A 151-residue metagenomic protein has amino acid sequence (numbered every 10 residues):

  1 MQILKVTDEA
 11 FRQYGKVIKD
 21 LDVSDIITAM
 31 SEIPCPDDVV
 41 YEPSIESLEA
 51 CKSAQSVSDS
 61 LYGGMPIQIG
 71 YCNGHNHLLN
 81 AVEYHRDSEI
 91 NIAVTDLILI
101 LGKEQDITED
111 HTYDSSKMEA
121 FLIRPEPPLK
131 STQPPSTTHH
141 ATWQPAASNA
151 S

Functional and structural regions predicted by a protein language model:
M1-P125, T138-A147, S151: Active-site region of the double-stranded beta-helix
S131: Aromatic-residue-lined binding/catalytic grooves and analogous aromatic/hydrophobic interfacial grooves in multimeric
